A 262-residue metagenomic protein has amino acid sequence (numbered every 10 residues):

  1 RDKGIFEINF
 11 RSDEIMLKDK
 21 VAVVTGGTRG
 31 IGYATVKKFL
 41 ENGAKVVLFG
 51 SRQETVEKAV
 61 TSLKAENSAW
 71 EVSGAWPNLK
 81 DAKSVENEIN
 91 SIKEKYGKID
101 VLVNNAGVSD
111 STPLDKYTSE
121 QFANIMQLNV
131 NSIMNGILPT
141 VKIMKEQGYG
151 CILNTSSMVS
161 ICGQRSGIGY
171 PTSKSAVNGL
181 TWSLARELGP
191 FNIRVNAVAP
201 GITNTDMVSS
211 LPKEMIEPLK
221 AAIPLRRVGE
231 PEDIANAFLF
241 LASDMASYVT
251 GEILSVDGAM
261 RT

Functional and structural regions predicted by a protein language model:
F6-F10, C162, L239, T250-T262: Short C-terminal tail/terminal secondary-structure segment of NAD(P)H-dependent dehydrogenase/reductase domains
T28-G30: Conserved glycine-rich cofactor-binding loop
P113-L114, Q121-A123, V208, L219: Substrate-binding pocket helix/loop in short-chain dehydrogenase/reductase
I137, S173, T181: Active-site helix of classical SDR
K142, W182, R186-P190, S247: Alpha-helical segment proximal to the catalytic Tyr-Lys
S157: Residue(s) in the substrate-gating loop at a strand-loop-helix junction that position the organic substrate next
A197, K220-V249, V256-G258: C-terminal helical subdomain
